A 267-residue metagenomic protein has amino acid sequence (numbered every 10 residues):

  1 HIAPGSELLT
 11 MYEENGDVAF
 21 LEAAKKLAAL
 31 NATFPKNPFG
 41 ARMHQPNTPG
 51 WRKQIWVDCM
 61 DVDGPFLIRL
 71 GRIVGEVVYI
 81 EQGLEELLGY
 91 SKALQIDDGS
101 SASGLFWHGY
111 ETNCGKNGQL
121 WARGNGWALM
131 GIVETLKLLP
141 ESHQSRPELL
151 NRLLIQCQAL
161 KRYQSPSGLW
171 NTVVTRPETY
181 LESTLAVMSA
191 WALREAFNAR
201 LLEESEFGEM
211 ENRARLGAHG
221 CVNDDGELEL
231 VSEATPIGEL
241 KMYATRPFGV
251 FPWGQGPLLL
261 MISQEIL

Functional and structural regions predicted by a protein language model:
H1-A3, P46-M60, E111-M130, E141 (+5 more regions): Solvent-exposed loop and edge beta-strand segments that line ligand/cofactor-binding and catalytic clefts
H1-V62: Extracytoplasmic mature domains of secreted/periplasmic and thylakoid-lumen proteins
A3-D17, D63-E76, W127-S145, V187-L202 (+1 more regions): Well-ordered alpha-helical scaffold segments within catalytic/enzyme domains
M11-E14, V18-E22, N37-M43, Q54 (+3 more regions): CBM-like carbohydrate-recognition segments
V18-L21, K25, G50-G64, I73-L84 (+3 more regions): Short, amphipathic alpha-helical segments
E22-R42, V77-W107, L150-G168, E209-E227: Long, well-ordered core segments of solenoidal/helical folds
A23, A32, L67-I68, I73 (+7 more regions): Generic alpha-helix signal with a bias toward terminal, lower-confidence helices and secondary-structure junctions
W51, P65-V77, E85, G89-A93 (+3 more regions): Active-site lining segments of carbohydrate-active enzymes
